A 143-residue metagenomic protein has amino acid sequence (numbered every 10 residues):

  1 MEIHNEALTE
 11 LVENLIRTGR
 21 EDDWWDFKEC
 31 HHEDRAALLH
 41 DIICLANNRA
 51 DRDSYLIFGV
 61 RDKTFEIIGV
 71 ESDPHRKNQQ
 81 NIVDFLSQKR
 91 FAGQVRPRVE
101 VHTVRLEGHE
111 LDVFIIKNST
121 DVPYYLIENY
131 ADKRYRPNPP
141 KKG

Functional and structural regions predicted by a protein language model:
M1-G143: Conserved N-terminal catalytic/coupling substructures associated with nucleotide/phosphate chemistry
